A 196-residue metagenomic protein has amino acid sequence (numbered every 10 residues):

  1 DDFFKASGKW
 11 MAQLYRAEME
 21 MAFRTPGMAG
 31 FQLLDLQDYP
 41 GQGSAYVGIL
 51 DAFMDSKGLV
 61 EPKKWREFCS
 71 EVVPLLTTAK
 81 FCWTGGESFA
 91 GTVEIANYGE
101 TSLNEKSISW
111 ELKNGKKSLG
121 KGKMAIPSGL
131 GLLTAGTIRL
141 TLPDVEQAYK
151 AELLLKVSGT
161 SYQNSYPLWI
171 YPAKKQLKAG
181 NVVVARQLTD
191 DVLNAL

Functional and structural regions predicted by a protein language model:
D1-E105: Substrate-binding clefts and catalytic carboxylate motifs of secreted carbohydrate-active enzymes
F53-R66, L154-K174: Short, structured interface segments
L75, E111, W169: Residues in well-ordered beta-strands of folded domains
G86-I126, T134-L142, A148-S158: Beta-strand-rich binding/interaction modules
L130-T137, E146, S165-I170: Extracellular/periplasmic loop regions
L133-R139, A179-V184: Short, surface-exposed secondary-structure junctions/capping segments
Q163-L196: Helical hinge/lid and interdomain linker segments adjacent to catalytic or ligand-binding clefts that mediate domain
